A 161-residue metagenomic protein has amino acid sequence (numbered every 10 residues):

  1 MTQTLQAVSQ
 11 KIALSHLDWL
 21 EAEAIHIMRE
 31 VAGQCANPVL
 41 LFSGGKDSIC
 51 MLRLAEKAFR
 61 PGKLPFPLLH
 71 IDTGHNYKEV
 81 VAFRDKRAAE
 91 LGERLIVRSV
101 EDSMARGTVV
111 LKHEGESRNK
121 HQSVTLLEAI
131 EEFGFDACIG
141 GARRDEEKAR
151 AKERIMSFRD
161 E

Functional and structural regions predicted by a protein language model:
T2-E161: ATP-dependent adenylation/nucleotidyltransferase module used to activate substrates
